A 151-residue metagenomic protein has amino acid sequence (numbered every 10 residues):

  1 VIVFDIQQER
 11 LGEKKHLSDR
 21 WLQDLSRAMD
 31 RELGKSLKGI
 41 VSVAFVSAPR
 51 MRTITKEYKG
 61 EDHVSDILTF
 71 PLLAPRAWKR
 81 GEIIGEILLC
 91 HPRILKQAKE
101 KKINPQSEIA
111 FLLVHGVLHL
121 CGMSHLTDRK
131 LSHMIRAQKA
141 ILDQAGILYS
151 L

Functional and structural regions predicted by a protein language model:
V1-A110, L120-L151: An acidic/histidine-cluster motif and surrounding catalytic segment that typifies divalent-metal-assisted enzyme active
